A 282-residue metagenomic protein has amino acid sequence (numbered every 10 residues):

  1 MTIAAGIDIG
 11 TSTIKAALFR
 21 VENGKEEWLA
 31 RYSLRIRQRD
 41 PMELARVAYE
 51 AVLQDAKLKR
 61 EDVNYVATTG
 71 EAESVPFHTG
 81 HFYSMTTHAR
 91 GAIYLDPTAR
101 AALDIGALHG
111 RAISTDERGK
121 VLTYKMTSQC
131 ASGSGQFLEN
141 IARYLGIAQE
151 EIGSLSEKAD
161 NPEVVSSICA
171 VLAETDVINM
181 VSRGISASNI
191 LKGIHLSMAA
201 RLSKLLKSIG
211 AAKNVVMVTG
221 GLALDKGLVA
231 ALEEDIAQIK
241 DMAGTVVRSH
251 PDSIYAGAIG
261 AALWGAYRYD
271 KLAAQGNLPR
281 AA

Functional and structural regions predicted by a protein language model:
A4-E43, V121-Y124, S128-Q129: Short glycine-rich, Thr/Ser-proximal phosphate-binding strand/loop in the N-terminal lobe of ATP-dependent enzymes
Y32-Q38, V52-T87, G110-S114, L122: Short beta-strand-loop/turn "lid" adjacent to the catalytic site in phosphate-handling enzymes
R37-Q38, K120-N161, L263, Y267: Glycine-rich phosphate-binding loop plus the immediately following alpha-helix
Y49-N64, L202-N214: Phosphate/pyrophosphate-binding loops at sites that engage ATP/ADP/AMP, CoA/4′-phosphopantetheine, polyphosphate
E71, G210-D235, H250-I254: Glycine-rich phosphate-binding loops at beta-strand->alpha-helix junctions
S84-M85, E233-I259: Conserved phosphate-binding/catalytic loops in two-lobed NTP-binding clefts
L138-E139, R248-A282: Glycine-rich phosphate-binding/hydrolytic loop that grips phosphoryl groups
A173-L205, I254: Adenine-nucleotide phosphate-binding core of ATP-dependent small-molecule kinases
